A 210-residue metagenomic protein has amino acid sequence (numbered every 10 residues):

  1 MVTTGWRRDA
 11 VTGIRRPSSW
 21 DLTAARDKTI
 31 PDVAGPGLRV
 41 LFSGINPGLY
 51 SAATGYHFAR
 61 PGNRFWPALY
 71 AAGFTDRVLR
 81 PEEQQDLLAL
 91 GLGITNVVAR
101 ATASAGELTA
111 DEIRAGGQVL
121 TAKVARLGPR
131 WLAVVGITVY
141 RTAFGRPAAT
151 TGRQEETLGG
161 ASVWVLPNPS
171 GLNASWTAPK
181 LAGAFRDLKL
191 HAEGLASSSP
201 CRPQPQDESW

Functional and structural regions predicted by a protein language model:
M1: Short alpha-helix
D9-P31, G35-P36, P61, A68 (+2 more regions): C-terminal capping/extension of enzyme domains
L38, L49-A53: Short N-terminal binding/cap micro-motifs at the start of the first secondary-structure element
R39-V40, W131: Structural motif
L41-I45: N-terminal nucleotide-binding beta1-loop-alpha1 segment
N46-Y50, A99-T102, T138-Y140, S170-L172: Short, solvent-exposed loop/turn segments at secondary-structure junctions
T54-D111: Short, surface-exposed acidic-centric catalytic microdomains
A89-A148: Internal catalytic-core helix/loop-beta-alpha segment that presents or stabilizes conserved functional determinants
